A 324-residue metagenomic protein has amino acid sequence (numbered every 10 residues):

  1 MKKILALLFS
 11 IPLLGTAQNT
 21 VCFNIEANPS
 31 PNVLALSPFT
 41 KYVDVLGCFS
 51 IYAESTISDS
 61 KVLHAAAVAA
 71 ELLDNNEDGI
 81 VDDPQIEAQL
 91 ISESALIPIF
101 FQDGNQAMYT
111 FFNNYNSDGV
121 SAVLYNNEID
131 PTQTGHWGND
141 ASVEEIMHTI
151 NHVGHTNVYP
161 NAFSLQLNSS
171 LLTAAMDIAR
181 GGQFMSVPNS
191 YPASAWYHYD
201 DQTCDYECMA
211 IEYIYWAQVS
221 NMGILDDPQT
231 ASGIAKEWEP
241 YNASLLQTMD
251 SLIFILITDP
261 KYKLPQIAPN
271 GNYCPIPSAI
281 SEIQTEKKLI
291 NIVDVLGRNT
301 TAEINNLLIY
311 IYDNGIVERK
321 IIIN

Functional and structural regions predicted by a protein language model:
I4-L13: Sec-dependent N-terminal signal peptides
G15-A17: Boundary at the C-terminal end of the N-terminal hydrophobic targeting segment
N19-V45: N-terminal low-complexity, Pro/Thr/Ser-rich intrinsically disordered segments that act as propeptides or flexible
L36, L46-S186: Acidic/His-rich structured neighborhood in mature extracellular/periplasmic domains
H155-T230, E237: Post-HExxH zinc-binding segment in Zn-dependent metallohydrolases
E212-P277: Pan-zinc metallopeptidase signature
I276-N299: Residue-level detector of functionally pivotal "anchor" positions at catalytic/ligand-binding pockets or at interdomain
L307-N324: C-terminal tail/sorting-segment detector
